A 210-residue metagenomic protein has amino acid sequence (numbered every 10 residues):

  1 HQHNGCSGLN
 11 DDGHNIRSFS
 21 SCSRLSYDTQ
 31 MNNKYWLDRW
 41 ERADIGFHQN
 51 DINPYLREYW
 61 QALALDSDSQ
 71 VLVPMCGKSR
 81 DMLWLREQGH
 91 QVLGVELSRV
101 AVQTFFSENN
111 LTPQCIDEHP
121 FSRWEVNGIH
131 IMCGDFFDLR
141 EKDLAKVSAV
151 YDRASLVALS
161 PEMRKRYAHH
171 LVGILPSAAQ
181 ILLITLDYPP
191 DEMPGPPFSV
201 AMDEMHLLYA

Functional and structural regions predicted by a protein language model:
H1-H3, H14, Y27-Q30: Low-complexity, intrinsically disordered or signal/transmembrane-proximal segments
G5-S7, R17-S23: Short linear motifs in low-complexity or flexible loops
M31-D68, K78-M82, G94-I129, C133-D143 (+1 more regions): Class I (Rossmann-like) S-adenosyl-L-methionine-dependent methyltransferase catalytic domain, capturing the SAM-binding
V73: Class I SAM-dependent methyltransferase core
R86-E87: Gly/Ala-rich phosphate-binding loop of Rossmann-like dinucleotide-binding domains, activating on the conserved
K142-V150: A short acidic, Gly/Pro-enriched loop at the edge of an enzyme's catalytic core that lines a small-molecule cofactor
A158-H170: A short, conserved alpha-helix within the catalytic core of class I
